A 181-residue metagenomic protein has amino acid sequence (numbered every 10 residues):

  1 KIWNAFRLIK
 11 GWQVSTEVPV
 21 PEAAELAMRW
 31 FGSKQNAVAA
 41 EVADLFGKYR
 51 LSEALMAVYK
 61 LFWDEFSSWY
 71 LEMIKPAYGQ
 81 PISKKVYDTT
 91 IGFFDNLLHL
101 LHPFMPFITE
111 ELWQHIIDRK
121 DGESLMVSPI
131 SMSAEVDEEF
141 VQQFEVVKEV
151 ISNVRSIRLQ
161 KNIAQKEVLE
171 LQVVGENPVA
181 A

Functional and structural regions predicted by a protein language model:
K1-A24, I117-D121, Q160-L169: Catalytic adenosine-cofactor/nucleotide-binding cores of aminoacyl-tRNA synthetases and other
K1-K10, M28-V38, M56-P76: Core structural elements
S15-A43, L71-S152: Acidic, turn-prone loop/beta-hairpin segments
F46-E53: Short helix-adjacent coil turns
E53-A57, Q165-E170: Short amphipathic alpha-helical interface segments
Y59-F62, V146-K148, L171: Conserved, well-structured core segments
V150, K166-A181: A glycine-rich beta-turn/hairpin centered on an aromatic-Pro dipeptide
S152-R155, A164: ASCE RecA-like P-loop NTPase motor cores that couple ATP hydrolysis to mechanical translocation on nucleic acids
